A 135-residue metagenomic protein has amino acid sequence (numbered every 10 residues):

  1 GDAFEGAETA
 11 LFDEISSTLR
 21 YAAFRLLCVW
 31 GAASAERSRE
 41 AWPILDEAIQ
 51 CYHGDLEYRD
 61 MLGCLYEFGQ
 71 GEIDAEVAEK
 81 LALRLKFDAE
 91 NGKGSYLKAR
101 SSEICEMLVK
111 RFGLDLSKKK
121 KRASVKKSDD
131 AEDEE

Functional and structural regions predicted by a protein language model:
G1, E134-E135: Low-complexity/repetitive intrinsically disordered segments
G1, Y52-H53: Long, well-ordered core segments of solenoidal/helical folds
G1-T9, A35-D46, E72-L83: Amphipathic alpha-helical scaffolding segments comprising HEAT/armadillo-like alpha-solenoid repeats
F12-R20, S34-S38, H53-M61, D74 (+1 more regions): Helix-start/N-cap signature of alpha-helical segments
R20-V29, Y58-F68, K98-V109: Amphipathic alpha-helical elements of HEAT/ARM-like alpha-solenoid repeat scaffolds that form extended
V29-S34, A48, F68-E72, D88 (+1 more regions): Residue-level signature of the C-terminal ends
A82-D129, E135: Eukaryotic acidic, Ser/Thr-rich intrinsically disordered low-complexity regions
